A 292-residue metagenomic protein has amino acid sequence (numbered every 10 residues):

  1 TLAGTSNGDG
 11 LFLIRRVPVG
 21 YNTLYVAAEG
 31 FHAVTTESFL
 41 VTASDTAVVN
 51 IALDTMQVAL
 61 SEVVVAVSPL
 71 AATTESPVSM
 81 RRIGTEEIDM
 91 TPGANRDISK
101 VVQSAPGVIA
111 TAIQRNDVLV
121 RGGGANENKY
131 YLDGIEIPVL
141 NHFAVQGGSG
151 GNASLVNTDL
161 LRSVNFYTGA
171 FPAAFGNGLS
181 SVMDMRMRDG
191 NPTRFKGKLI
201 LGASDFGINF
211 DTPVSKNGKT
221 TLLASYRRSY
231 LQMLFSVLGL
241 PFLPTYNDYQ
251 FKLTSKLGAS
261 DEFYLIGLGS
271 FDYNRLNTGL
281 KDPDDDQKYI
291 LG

Functional and structural regions predicted by a protein language model:
T1-L11: Short, acidic Ser/Thr/Gly-rich low-complexity loop/linker segments typical of extracellular and cell-surface proteins
T5-N7, H32, E37-N50, E62-F171 (+1 more regions): Periplasmic N-terminal accessory/gating domains of Gram-negative outer-membrane beta-barrel systems
G20-E29: A short, solvent-exposed beta-strand micro-motif common in secreted/extracellular proteins
L70, A125, I137, R188 (+3 more regions): Structural signature of outer-membrane beta-barrel domains
N126-N128, L160, T193-G197, G218-L222 (+1 more regions): Outer-envelope beta-barrel architecture signal
K196-G197, Q232-K252, D286-G292: Outer-membrane beta-barrel proteins
G202-R228, L240-Y273: Transmembrane beta-barrel wall of Gram-negative outer-membrane proteins
E262-G292: Flexible loop and strand-edge segments within Gram-negative outer membrane beta-barrel domains
